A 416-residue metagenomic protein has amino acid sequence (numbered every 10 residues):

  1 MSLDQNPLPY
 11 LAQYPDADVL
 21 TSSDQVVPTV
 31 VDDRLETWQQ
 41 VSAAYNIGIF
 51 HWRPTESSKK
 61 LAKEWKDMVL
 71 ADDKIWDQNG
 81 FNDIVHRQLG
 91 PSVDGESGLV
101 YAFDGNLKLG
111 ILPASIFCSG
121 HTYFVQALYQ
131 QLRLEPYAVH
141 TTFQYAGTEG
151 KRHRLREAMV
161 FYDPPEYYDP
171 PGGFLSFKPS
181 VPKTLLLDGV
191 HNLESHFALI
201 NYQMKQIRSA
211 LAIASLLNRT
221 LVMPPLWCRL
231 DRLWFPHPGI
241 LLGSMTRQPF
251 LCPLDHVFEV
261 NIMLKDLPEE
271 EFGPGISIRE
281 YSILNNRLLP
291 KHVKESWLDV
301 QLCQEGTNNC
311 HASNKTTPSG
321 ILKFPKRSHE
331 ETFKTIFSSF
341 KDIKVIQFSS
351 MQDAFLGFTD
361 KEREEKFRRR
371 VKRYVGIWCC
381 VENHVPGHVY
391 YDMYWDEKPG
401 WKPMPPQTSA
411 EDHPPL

Functional and structural regions predicted by a protein language model:
M1-L11, A212-T220, P224-L226: Classical protein tyrosine phosphatase
L3-A44: Conserved donor-nucleotide/metal-binding helix-loop-beta segment in metal-dependent transferases, i.e., the alpha-helix
A12-P15, S42-A44, Q130-R133, Y167-P170 (+1 more regions): Intrinsically disordered, low-complexity regulatory regions enriched in Ser/Pro/Gly/Thr and acidic residues
D24-Q25, L226-C228: An acidic- and aromatic-residue-enriched active-site/binding cleft used to recognize and process polar
S42-Y162, K205-R208, V222, C228-P236 (+7 more regions): Catalytic core and acceptor-binding pocket of nucleotide-sugar-dependent glycosyltransferases
D163-Q203: N-terminal regions that are enriched for targeting/export leaders and immediately downstream pro/stem segments
Y202-S215: Histidine-anchored nucleotide/phosphate-binding helix
Q304-L416: Long, low-complexity, polar/charged, intrinsically disordered or flexibly structured peripheral segments
